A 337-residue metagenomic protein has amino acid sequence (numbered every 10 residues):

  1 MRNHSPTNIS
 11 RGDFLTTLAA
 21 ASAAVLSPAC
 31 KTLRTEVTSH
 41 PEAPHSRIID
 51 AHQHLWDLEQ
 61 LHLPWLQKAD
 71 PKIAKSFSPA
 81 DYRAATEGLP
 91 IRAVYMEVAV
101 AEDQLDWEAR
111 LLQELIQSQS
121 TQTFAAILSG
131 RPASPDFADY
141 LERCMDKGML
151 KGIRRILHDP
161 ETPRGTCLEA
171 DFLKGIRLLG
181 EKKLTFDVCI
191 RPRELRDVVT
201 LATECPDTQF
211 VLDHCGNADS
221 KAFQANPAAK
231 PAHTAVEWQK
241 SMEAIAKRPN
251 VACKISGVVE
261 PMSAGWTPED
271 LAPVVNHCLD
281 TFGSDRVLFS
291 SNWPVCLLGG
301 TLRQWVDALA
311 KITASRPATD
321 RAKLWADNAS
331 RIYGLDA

Functional and structural regions predicted by a protein language model:
R2-H4, N8-A51, Q60-A84, G88 (+4 more regions): Mid-to-C-terminal alpha-helical segments outside catalytic/metal-binding sites
I49-A51, M96, I127, R154 (+3 more regions): Active-site neighborhood of phospho(di)ester-bond hydrolases with catalytic His/Asp-centered motifs
H52, A93, A126, L179 (+4 more regions): Conserved, mostly hydrophobic/aromatic
D57-R92, D146-P163, T208-Q209, G216-K221 (+2 more regions): Active-site gating loops and adjacent loop-to-helix segments of metal-dependent hydrolytic enzymes
S76-Y82, F137-D139, R196, A235-M242: Alpha-helical scaffolding within the catalytic cores of extracellular/periplasmic polymer-degrading hydrolases
D103-E194, T200, G216, A232-H233 (+1 more regions): Active-site gating/metal-coordination segments in enzymes
D103-Q119, T208-L212, D270-D280, W305-I312: Short, electropositive alpha-helical surface patch
G165-L288: Catalytic pocket-lining loop regions of alpha/beta-barrel enzymes, especially the amidohydrolase/enolase/GH5 lineages
